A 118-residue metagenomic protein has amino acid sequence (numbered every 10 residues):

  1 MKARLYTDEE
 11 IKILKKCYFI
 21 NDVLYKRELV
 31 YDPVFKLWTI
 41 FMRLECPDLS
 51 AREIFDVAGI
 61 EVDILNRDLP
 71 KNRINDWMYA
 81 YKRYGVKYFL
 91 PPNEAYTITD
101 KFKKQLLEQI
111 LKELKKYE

Functional and structural regions predicted by a protein language model:
M1-E118: Residue-centric detector for conserved, function-critical "anchor" positions in compact interaction modules
